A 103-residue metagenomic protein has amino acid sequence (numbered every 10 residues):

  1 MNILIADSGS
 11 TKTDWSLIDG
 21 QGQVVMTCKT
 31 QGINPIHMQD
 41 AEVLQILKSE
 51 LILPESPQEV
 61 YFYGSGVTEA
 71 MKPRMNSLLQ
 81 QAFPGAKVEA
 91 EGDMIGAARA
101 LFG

Functional and structural regions predicted by a protein language model:
N2-V43, S56: Short glycine-rich, Thr/Ser-proximal phosphate-binding strand/loop in the N-terminal lobe of ATP-dependent enzymes
S8-G9, L101-G103: Solvent-exposed alpha-helices and their adjacent loops that cap or buttress functional pockets in soluble metabolic
I18, I46, S65: Gly/Ser/Thr-rich active-site cleft segment
P35, I52-A90, L101-F102: Short beta-strand-loop/turn "lid" adjacent to the catalytic site in phosphate-handling enzymes
A41-L51: Glycine-rich, highly charged phosphate/nucleotide-binding loops
D93: Active-site glycine-centered loops adjacent to acidic/histidine catalytic or metal-binding residues that shape
